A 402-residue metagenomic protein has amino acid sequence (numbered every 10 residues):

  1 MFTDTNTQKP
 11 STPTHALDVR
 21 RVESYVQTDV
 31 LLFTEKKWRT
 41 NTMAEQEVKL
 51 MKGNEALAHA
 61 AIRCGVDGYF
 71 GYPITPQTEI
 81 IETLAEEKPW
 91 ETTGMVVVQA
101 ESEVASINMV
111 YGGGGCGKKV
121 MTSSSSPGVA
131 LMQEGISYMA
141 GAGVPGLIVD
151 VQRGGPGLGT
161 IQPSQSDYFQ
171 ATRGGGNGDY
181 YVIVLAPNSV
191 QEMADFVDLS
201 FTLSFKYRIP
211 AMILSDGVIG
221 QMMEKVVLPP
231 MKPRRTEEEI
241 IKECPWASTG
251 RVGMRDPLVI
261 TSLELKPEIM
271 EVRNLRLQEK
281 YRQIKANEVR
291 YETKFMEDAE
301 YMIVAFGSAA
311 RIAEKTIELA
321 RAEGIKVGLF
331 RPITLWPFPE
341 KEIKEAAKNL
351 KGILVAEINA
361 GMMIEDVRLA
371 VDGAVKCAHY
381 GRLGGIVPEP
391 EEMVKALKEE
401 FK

Functional and structural regions predicted by a protein language model:
T3-T7, A16-V19, V26, V30 (+1 more regions): Short hydrophobic alpha-helical segments enriched in small aliphatic residues
L50-E55, Q278-Y301, E314: Glycine-/acidic-rich phosphate or pyrophosphate-binding loops and their flanking alpha/beta elements
E79-R173, L185-F205: Thiamine diphosphate
V182-E239, G352, E392-K402: Structural signature of the thiamine diphosphate
R208-T293: Conformationally flexible catalytic loops at phosphate/diphosphate-handling active centers
Y291-I325, F330, W336-E342: Redox- and metal-dependent alpha/beta enzyme cores, enriched for Fe-S-associated oxidoreductases and cofactor-handling
E357-K402: Peripheral docking tails and interdomain loops at the edges of cofactor- or intermediate-handling domains
